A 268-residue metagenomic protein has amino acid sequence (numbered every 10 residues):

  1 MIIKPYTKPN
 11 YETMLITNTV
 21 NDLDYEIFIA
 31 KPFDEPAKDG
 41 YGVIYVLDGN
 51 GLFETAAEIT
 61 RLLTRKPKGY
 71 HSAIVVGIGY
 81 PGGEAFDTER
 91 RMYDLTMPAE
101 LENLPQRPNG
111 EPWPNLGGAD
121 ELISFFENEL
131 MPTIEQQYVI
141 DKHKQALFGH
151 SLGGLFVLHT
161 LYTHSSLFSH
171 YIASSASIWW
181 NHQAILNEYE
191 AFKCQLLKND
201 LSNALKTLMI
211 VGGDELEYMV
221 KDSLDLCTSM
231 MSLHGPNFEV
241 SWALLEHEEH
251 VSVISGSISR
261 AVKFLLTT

Functional and structural regions predicted by a protein language model:
M1-T268: Non-catalytic cap/lid and distal C-terminal segments of serine-dependent acyl enzymes
